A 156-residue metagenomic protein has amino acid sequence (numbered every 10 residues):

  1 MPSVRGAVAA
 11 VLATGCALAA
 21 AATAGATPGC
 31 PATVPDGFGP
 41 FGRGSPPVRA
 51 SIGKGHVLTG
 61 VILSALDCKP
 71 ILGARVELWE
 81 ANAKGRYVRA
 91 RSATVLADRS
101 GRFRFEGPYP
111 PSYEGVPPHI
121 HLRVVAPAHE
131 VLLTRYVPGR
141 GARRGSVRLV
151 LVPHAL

Functional and structural regions predicted by a protein language model:
M1-V11: Bacterial N-terminal signal peptides that target proteins for export
A9-A19: Bacterial N-terminal signal peptides
A19-P28: Boundary at the C-terminal end of the N-terminal hydrophobic targeting segment
T27-L156: Beta-strand-dominated extracellular/periplasmic modules and repeats in secreted or surface-exposed proteins
